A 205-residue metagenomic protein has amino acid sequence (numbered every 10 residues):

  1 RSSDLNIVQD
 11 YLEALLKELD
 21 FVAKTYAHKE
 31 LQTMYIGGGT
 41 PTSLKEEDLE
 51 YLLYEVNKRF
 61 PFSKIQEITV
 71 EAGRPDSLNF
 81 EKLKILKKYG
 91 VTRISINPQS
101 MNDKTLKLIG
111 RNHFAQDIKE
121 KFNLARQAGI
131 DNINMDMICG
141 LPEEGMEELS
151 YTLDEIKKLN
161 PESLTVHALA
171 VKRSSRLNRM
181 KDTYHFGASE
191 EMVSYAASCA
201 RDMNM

Functional and structural regions predicted by a protein language model:
D4-A196: Conserved non-cysteine loop/helix-boundary elements of the Radical SAM core domain that shape
C199-R201: Glycine-rich, Lys/Arg-enriched anion-binding loops that position phosphate/diphosphate groups for phosphoryl
